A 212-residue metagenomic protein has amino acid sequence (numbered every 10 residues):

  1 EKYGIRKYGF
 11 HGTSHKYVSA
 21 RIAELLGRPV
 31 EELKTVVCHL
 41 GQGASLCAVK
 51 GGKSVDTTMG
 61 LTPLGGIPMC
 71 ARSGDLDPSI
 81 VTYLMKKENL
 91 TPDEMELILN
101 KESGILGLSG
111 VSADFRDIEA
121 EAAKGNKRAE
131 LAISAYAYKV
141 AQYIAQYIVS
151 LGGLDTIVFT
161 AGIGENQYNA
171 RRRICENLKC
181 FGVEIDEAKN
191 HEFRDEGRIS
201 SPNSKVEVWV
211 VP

Functional and structural regions predicted by a protein language model:
E1-M85: Glycine-rich phosphate-binding loop of actin/hexokinase-like ATP-binding domains
G9-T13, Y17, A44, D75-S79 (+9 more regions): Conserved active-site and cofactor/substrate-binding residues in soluble primary-metabolism enzymes
I22-P29, I144-D155: Phosphate/pyrophosphate-binding loops at sites that engage ATP/ADP/AMP, CoA/4′-phosphopantetheine, polyphosphate
G41, D155-N177: Glycine-rich phosphate-binding loops at beta-strand->alpha-helix junctions
M85-V111: Oxyanion-binding "anion nests"
G104-L108, F115-S150: Adenine-nucleotide phosphate-binding core of ATP-dependent small-molecule kinases
Y168, R172-P212: Conserved phosphate-binding/catalytic loops in two-lobed NTP-binding clefts
